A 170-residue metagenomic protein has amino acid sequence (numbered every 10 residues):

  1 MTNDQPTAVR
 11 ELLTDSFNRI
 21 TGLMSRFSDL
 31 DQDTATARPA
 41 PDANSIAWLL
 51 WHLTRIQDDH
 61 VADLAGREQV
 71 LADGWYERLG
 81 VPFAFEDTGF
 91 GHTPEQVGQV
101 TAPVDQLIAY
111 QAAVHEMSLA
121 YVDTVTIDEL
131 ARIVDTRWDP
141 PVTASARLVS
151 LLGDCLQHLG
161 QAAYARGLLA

Functional and structural regions predicted by a protein language model:
M1: An N-terminal RHG(E/S)-centered segment typical of histidine phosphatases
Q5-T14, T101-I108: Active-site rim elements
R10, T14-T21, S25, Q32-F90 (+2 more regions): Short, contiguous alpha-helical
L30, V125-D128, A165: A short secondary-structure junction motif
A84-E129, V149: Acidic/histidine-rich alpha-helical segments that form the ligand environment of transition-metal centers
